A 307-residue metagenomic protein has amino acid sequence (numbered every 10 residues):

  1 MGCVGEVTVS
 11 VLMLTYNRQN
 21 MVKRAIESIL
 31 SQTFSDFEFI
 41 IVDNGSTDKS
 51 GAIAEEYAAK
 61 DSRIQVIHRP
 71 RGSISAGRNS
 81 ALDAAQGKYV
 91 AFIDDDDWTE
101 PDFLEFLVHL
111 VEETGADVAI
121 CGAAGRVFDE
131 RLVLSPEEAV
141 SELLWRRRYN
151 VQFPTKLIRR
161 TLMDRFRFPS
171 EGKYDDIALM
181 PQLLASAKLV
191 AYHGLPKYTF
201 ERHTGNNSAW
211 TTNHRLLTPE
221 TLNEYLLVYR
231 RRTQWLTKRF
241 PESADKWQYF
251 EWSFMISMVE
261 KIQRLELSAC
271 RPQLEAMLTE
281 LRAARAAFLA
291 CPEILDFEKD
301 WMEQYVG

Functional and structural regions predicted by a protein language model:
M1, A116, I262-G307: Membrane-interface aromatic/basic loop that binds lipid-linked glycans or pyrophosphate carriers, typified by
M1-K238: Nucleotide-sugar donor-binding/catalytic module of glycosyltransferases that assemble extracellular/cell-envelope
D175-D176, W247-E251: Short, conserved alpha-helical segments within structured domains
A187, L236, M258-E266: Generic structural signal for hydrophobic core residues of well-folded globular domains
T218-T221, S243-W247, E266-L274: Residue-level recognition of alpha-helical structural elements
L222-W247, A284-C291, D296-G307: C-terminal, non-catalytic tails of nucleotide-sugar-dependent glycosyltransferases
Y249-E260: Amphipathic alpha-helical repeat scaffolds of TPR domains
